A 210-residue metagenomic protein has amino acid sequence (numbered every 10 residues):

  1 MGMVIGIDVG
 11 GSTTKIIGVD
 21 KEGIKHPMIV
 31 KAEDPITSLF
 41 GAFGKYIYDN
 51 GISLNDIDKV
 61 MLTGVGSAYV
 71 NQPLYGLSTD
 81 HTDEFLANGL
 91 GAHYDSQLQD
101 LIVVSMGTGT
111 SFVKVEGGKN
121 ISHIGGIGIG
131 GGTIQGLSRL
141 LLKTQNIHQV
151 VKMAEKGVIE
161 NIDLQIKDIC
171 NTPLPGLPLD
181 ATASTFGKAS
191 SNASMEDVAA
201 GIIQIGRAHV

Functional and structural regions predicted by a protein language model:
G2-D8, K59-M61, L101-S105, G126: Short glycine-aspartate micro-motif
M3-G41, K45, I121: Short glycine-rich, Thr/Ser-proximal phosphate-binding strand/loop in the N-terminal lobe of ATP-dependent enzymes
D8-T13, V65, V104-G109, G128-G131: A short acidic Gly-Thr/Ser loop motif
V30, S78, N120-I127, Q135-L140 (+1 more regions): Flexible, glycine/proline-enriched loop segments at strand-loop-helix junctions that form or flank small-ligand binding
F43-D58, A200, H209: Phosphate/pyrophosphate-binding loops at sites that engage ATP/ADP/AMP, CoA/4′-phosphopantetheine, polyphosphate
V70-V104, G109-K119: Conserved phosphate-binding catalytic cores of ATP/NTP-utilizing and phosphoryl-transfer enzymes
R139-R207: Active-site rim beta-loop-alpha module in soluble metabolic enzymes
